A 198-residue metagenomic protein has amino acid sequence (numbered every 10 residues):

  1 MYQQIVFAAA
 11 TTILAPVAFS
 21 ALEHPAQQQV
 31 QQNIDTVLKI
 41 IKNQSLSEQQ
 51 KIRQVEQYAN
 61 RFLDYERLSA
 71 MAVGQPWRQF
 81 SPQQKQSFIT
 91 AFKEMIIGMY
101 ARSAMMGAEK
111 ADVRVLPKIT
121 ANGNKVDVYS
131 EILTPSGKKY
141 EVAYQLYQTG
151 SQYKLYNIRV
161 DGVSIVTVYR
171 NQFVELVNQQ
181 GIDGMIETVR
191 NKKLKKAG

Functional and structural regions predicted by a protein language model:
M1-V6: Bacterial N-terminal signal peptides that target proteins for export
A15-A18: N-terminal signal peptide c-region/cleavage motif recognized by signal peptidases
L22-A104: Early exported N-terminus immediately downstream of N-terminal targeting peptides
H24-P25, K39, N43-L46, Q50-R53 (+8 more regions): Surface-exposed, polar/charged faces of alpha-helical domains in mature secreted/periplasmic/lumenal proteins
W77, E94-M95, T120, D161-I165: Solvent-exposed loop/turn segments at secondary-structure junctions within structured extracellular/periplasmic domains
G98-Y140, K195-G198: Surface-exposed, charged secondary-structure patches
E141-T167: Short beta-strand edge/turn micro-motifs at domain boundaries
N157-G198: Low-complexity, intrinsically disordered terminal/linker segments enriched in charged and Gly/Pro repeats
